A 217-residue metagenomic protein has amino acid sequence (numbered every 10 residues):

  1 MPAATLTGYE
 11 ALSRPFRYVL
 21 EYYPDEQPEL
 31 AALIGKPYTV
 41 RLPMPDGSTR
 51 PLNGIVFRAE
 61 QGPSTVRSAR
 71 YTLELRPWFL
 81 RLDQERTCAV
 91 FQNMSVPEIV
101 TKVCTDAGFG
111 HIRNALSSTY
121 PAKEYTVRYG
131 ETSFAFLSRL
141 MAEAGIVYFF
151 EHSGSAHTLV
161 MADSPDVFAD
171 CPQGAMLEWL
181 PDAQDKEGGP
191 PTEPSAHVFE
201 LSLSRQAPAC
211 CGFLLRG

Functional and structural regions predicted by a protein language model:
M1-G217: Amphipathic alpha-helical and helix-coil boundary elements used as assembly and membrane-proximal scaffolds
